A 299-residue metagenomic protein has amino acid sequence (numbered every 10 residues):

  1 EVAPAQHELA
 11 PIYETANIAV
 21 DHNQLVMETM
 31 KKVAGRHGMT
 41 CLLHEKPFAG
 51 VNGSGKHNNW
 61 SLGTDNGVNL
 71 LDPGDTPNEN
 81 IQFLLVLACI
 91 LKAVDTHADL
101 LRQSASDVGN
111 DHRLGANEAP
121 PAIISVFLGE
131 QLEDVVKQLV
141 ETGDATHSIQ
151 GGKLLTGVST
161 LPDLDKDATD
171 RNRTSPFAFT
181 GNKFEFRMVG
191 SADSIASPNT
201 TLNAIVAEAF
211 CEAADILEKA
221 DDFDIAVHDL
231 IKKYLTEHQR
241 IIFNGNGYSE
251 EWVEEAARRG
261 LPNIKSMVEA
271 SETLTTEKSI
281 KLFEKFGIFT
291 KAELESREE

Functional and structural regions predicted by a protein language model:
E1, A10, K56: Phosphate-rich ligand and nucleic-acid binding surfaces
E1, A16-V20, E28-L42, G63-D72 (+4 more regions): Secondary-structure transition/capping motifs at alpha-helix termini and the adjoining loop/turn into the next element
V2-Q6, T40-A49: Long, charged, glycine-rich C-terminal linkers/tails
A3, Q24, V33, P47-F48 (+4 more regions): Acidic, glycine-enriched catalytic cores built around paired aspartates
A5-A16, W60, R187-G190: Short, hydrophobic beta-strand segments
P11-L25, F48-G50: Active-site neighborhood of thiol-dependent amide/isopeptide-bond enzymes
A49-V68, E79: Flexible glycine/proline-rich, aromatic-decorated loop/lid segments
